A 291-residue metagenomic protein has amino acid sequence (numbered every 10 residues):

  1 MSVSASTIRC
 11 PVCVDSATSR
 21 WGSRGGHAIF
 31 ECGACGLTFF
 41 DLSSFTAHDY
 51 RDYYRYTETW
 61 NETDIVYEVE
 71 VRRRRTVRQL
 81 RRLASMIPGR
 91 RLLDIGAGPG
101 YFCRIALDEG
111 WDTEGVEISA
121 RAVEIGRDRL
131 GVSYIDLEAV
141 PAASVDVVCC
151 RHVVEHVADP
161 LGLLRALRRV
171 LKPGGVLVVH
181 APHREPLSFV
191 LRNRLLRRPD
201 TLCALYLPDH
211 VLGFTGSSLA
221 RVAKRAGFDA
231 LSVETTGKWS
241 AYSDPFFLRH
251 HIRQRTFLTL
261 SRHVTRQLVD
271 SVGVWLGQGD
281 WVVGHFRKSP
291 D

Functional and structural regions predicted by a protein language model:
M1-R151, P160-L164, T235-T236, D244-H251 (+2 more regions): Conserved N-terminal segment of class I S-adenosyl-L-methionine
L83-G89, G174, V190-R192: Low-complexity, intrinsically disordered/propeptide-like segments
C150, A158-A166, V176-R287: S-adenosyl-L-methionine-dependent methyltransferase catalytic module, highlighting the catalytic core
